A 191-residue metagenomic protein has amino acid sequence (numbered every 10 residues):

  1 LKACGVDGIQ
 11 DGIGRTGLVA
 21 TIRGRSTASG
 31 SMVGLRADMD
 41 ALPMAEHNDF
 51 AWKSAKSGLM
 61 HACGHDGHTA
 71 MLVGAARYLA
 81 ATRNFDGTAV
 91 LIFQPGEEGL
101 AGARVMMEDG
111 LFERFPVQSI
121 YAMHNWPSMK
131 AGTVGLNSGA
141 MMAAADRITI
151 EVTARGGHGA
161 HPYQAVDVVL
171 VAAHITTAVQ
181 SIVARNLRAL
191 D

Functional and structural regions predicted by a protein language model:
L1-H61, A70-F85: Acidic/His- and Gly-rich active-site-bordering loop/insert found across diverse amide/peptide-bond hydrolases
L18, L42-M44, N48-M60, D66-G67 (+2 more regions): Histidine/acidic-residue-rich, glycine-tolerant segments that coordinate divalent metal ions
